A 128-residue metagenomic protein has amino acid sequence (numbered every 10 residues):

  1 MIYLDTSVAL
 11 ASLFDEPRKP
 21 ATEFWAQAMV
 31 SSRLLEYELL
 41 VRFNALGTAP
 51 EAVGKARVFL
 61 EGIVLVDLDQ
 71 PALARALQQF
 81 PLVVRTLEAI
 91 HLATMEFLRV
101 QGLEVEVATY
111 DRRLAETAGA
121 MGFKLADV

Functional and structural regions predicted by a protein language model:
M1-L35, F43-V58, F123: Short, well-structured N-terminal submotif of metal-dependent ribonuclease cores
V41-A45, E96-F97: Short glycine/serine- and small hydrophobic-enriched flexible loop segments
G47, E61-V66: Short, charged, low-hydrophobicity "junction" segments
A56-L60, L73-A76: Short linear capping/connector segments at secondary-structure termini
L65-R113, M121-F123: Active-site neighborhoods of divalent-metal-dependent phosphate/nucleic-acid chemistry enzymes
K124-V128: Short hydrophobic/aromatic patches at helix-to-coil boundaries
